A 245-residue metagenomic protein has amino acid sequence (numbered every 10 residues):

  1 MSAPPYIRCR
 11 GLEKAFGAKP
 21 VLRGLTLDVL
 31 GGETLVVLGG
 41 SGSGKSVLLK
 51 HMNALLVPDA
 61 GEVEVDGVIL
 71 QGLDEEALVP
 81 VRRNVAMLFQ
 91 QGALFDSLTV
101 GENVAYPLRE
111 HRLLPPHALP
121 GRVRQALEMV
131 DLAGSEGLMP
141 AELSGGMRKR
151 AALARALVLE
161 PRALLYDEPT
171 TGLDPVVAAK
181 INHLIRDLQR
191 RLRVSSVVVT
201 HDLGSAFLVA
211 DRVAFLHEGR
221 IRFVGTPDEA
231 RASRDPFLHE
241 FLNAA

Functional and structural regions predicted by a protein language model:
N53: Helix-to-loop junction immediately C-terminal to a conserved catalytic motif
V68-I69, P116-S135: Conserved ABC ATPase "signature" region
L70-A86, E110, P116-H117, A230-R234: ABC ATPase NBD coupling module
M139-L143, M147: Conserved ABC ATPase signature
V158-R162: A short, proline-enriched helix->beta-strand linker immediately N-terminal to the Walker B motif in ABC-type P-loop
L164-D167: Catalytic Walker B motif of ABC-type/P-loop ATPase nucleotide-binding domains
